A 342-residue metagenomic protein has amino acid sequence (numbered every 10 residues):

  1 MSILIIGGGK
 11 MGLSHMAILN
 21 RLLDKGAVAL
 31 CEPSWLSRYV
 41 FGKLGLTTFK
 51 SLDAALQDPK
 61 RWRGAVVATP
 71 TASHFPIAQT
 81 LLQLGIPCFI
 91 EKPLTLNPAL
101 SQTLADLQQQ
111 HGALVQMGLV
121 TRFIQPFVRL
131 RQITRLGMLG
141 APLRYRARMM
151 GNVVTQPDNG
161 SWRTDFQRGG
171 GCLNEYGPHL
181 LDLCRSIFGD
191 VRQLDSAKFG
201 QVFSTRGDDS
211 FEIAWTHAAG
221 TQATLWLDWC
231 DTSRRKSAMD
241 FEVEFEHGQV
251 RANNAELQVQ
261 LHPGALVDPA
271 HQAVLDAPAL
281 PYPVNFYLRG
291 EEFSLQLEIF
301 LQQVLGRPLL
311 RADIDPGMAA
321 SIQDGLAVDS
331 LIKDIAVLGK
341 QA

Functional and structural regions predicted by a protein language model:
M1-L44: N-terminal Rossmann-like dinucleotide-binding module
H15, P33, T48-A105: Beta-loop-alpha module in the N-terminal Rossmann-like domain of NAD(P)-dependent dehydrogenases, especially those
K25, A54, G64-V67, A113 (+3 more regions): C-terminal helix-rich "cap/oligomerization" subdomain common to oxidoreductases
I90, V115-M117, A252: Hydrophobic residues in well-ordered beta-strands that form the structural core
T103-T121, A141-Y145: Rossmann-fold dehydrogenase core element
V120, D240-A319, Q323: C-terminal glycine/acidic-rich active-site capping loop/insertion
T121-S204: Predominantly a Rossmann-like dinucleotide-binding segment in NAD(P)-dependent oxidoreductases
D182-Q258, S294-R307: Contiguous beta-strand/loop segments that form the cofactor/metal-binding neighborhood of enzyme cores
